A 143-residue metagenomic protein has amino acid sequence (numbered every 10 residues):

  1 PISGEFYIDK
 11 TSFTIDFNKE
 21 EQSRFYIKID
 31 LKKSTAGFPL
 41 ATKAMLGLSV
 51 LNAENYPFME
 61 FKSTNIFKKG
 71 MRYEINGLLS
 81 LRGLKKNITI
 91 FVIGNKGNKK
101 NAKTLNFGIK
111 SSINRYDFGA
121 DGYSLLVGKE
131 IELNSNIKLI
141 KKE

Functional and structural regions predicted by a protein language model:
P1-E143: Low-complexity, acidic/polar, glycine-enriched regions of mature
